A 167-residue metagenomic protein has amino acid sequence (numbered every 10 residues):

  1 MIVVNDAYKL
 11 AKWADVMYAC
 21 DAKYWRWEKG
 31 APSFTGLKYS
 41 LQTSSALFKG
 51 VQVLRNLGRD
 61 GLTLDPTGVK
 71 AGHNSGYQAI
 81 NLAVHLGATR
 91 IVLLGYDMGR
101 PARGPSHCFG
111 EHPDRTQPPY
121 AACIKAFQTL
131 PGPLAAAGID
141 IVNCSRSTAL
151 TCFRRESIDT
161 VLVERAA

Functional and structural regions predicted by a protein language model:
M1-A167: Metal-ion/cofactor- or nucleotide/acyl-coenzyme-handling active-site neighborhoods
